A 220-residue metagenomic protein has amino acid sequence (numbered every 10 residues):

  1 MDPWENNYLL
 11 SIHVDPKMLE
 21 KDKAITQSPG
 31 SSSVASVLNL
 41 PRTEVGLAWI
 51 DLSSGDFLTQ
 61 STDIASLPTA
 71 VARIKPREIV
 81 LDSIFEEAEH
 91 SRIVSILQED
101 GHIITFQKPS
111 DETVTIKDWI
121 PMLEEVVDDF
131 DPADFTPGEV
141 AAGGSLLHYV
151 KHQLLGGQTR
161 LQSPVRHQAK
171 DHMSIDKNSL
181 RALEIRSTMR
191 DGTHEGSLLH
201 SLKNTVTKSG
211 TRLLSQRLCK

Functional and structural regions predicted by a protein language model:
M1-K220: Charged catalytic and DNA/RNA-contacting regions of genome-maintenance and nucleic-acid-processing enzymes
